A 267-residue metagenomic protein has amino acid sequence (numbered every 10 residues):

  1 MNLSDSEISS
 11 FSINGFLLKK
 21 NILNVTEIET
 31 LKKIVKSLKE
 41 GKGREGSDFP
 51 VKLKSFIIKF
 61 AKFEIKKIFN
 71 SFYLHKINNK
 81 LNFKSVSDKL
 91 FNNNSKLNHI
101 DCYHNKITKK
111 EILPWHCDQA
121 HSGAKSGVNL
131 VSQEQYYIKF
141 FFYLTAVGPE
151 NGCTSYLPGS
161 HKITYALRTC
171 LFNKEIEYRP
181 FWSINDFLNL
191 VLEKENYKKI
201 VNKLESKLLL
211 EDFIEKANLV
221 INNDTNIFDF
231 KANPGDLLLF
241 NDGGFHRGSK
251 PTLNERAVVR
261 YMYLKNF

Functional and structural regions predicted by a protein language model:
M1-N14, K20-N129: Non-heme Fe(II)-dependent double-stranded beta-helix
N21, D242-G243, Y261-Y263: Conserved "cap/hinge" positions at secondary-structure junctions
D101, C117-Q119, I138, F142-A146 (+1 more regions): Short, structured patches in soluble enzyme cores that scaffold and shape functional sites
K110-C117, A124-G127, E150-G159, Y165-T169 (+1 more regions): A short secondary-structure junction signal
N129-Y137: Amphipathic alpha-helical effector-binding/dimerization core of metabolite-sensing transcriptional regulators
E134, P149-L239: Double-stranded beta-helix
K139-F142, P158, N254-F267: A short hydrophobic beta-strand segment most commonly corresponding to one strand of the jelly-roll/cupin
H246-L253: Short beta-strand His + acidic residue motifs that chelate non-heme Fe in jelly-roll/DSBH and cupin folds
